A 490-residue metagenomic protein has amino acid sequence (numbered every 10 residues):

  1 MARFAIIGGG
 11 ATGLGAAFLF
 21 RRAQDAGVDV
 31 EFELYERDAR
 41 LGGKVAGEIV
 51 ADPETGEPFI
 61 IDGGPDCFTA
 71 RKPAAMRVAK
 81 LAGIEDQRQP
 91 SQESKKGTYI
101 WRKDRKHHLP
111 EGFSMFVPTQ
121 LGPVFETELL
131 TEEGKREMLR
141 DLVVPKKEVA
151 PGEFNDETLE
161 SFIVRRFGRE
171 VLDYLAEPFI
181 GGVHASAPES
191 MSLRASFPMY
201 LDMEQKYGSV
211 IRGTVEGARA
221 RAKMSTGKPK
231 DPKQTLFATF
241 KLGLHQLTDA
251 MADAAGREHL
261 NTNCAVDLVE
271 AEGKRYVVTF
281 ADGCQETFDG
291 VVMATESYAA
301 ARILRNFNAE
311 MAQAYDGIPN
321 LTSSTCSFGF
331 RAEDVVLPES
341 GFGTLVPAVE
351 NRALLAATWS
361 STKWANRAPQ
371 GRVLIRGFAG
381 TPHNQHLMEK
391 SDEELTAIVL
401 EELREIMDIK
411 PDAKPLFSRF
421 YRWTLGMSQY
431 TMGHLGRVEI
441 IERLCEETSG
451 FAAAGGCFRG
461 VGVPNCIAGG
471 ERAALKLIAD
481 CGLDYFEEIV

Functional and structural regions predicted by a protein language model:
M1-T12: Beta1/beta-strand and adjacent pyrophosphate-binding region of the FAD-binding site in flavoprotein oxidoreductases
F4-I6, F32, F451: Conserved hydrophobic helix-helix packing surfaces used for dimerization/oligomerization
T12, R40, Y298: Conserved Rossmann-like nucleotide-cofactor binding loop
R21-A51: Glycine-rich FAD pyrophosphate-binding loop
E54-V149: Dinucleotide-binding Rossmann-like beta1-alpha1 core, especially the glycine-rich loop that anchors the ADP
P110-F113, P338-G341, A356-V490: Conserved flavin/dinucleotide-binding core of flavoenzymes
L121, E137-L268: Active-site/ligand-binding neighborhood in enzyme catalytic cores
T262-I375, P382-E389, E393, E401-I406 (+1 more regions): Mid-domain catalytic core of redox enzymes that form a hydrophobic substrate pocket/lid adjacent to a catalytic redox
